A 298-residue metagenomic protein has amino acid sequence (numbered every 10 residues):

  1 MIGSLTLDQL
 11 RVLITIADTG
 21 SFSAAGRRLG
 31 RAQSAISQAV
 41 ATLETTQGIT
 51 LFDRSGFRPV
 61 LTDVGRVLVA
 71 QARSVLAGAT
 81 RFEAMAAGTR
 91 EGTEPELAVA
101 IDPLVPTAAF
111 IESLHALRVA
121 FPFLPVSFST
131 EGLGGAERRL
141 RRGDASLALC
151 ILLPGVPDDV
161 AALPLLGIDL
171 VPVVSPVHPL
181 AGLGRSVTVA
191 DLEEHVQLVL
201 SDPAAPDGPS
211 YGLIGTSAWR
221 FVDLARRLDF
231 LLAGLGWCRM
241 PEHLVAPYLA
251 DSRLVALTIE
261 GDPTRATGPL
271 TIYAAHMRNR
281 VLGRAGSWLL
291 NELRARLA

Functional and structural regions predicted by a protein language model:
L10, T46-Q47, L68-R90, L289 (+1 more regions): Alpha-helical linker/hinge and terminal dimerization helices associated with HTH transcriptional regulators
I14-A32: Short helix-boundary/capping micro-motifs
T19, R28, T42-T50, A120: Residue cluster at the C-terminal edge of the helix-turn-helix DNA-binding motif
A32-T42, S113: Residues within the DNA-recognition helix of helix-turn-helix
L43, V64, L68, A109 (+5 more regions): Short amphipathic alpha-helical coupling segments at ligand-binding clamshell hinges and other catalytic/signaling
E44-D63: A short LG(V/I)-centered, amphipathic sequence patch enriched for acidic residue(s) preceding the LG motif
P95-P157: Central regulatory/effector-binding core of bacterial HTH transcription factors
G155, D159-L235, M240-G268, S287 (+2 more regions): C-terminal regulatory
